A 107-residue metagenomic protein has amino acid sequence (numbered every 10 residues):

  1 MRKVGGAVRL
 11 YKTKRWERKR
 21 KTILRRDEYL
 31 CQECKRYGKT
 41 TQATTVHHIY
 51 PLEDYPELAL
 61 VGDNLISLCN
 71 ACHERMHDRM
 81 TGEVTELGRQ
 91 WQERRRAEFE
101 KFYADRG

Functional and structural regions predicted by a protein language model:
M1-K12, M80: Secondary-structure boundary/linker elements at domain or insertion junctions
L10-R20, I49-D54: Short Cys/His-rich Zn2+-coordinating modules
E17-T45, C69: Short cysteine-rich loop/turn motifs with clustered Cys
K35-S67: Histidine-centered nuclease catalytic patch
R36-K39, L65-G88: Short Cys/His-centered divalent metal-binding micro-motifs
E57-L58, C69-C72, Q92-R95: Glycine-rich loops and low-complexity Gly/Arg-rich segments that provide flexible linkers or classic glycine-based
G82-G107: A detector for short metal-coordination/catalytic motifs
